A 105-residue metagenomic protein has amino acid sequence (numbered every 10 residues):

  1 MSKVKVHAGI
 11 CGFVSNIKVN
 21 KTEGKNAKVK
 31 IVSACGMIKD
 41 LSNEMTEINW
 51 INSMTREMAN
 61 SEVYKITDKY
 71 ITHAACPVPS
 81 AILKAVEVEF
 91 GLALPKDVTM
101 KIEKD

Functional and structural regions predicted by a protein language model:
M1-A27: Short, charged/polar N-terminal "headpieces" of proteins
S2, T72-E103: Short, compact, well-ordered microdomains
I10, S33-C35, V86: Glycine-rich beta-alpha junction loops
G12, K25, E47, I51 (+3 more regions): A generic structural micro-environment signature that highlights single residues at secondary-structure boundaries
I17-V19, V63, T99-I102: Generic preference for hydrophobic/aromatic residues in regular secondary structure cores
T22-S80, A93-L94: Active-site- and interface-proximal helix/loop "cap" or "latch" segments in soluble metabolic and energy-transducing
